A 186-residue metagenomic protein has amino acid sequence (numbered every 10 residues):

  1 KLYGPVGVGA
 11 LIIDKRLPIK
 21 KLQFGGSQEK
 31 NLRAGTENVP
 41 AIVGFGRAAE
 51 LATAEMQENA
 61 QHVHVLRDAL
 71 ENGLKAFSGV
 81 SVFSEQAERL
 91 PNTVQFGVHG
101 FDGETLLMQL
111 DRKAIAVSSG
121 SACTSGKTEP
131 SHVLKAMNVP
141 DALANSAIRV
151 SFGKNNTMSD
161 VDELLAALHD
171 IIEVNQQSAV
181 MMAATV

Functional and structural regions predicted by a protein language model:
K1-E29, A34-R47: Active-site PLP attachment segment
P5, V39-I42, A49, R67 (+6 more regions): A general structural signal for well-ordered alpha-helical segments in protein cores
A49-N72, S81-L90: Structural signature of PLP-dependent enzymes
G79-S84, V117-S121: A short linear hydrophobic-aromatic micro-motif
F83-H99, G153: A short beta-alpha structural unit
V94-R149: Conserved C-terminal alpha-helix-loop-beta "cap" of PLP-dependent enzymes that closes/shapes the active-site mouth
S125, E129-V186: PLP-dependent enzyme catalytic core of the Aspartate aminotransferase-like
